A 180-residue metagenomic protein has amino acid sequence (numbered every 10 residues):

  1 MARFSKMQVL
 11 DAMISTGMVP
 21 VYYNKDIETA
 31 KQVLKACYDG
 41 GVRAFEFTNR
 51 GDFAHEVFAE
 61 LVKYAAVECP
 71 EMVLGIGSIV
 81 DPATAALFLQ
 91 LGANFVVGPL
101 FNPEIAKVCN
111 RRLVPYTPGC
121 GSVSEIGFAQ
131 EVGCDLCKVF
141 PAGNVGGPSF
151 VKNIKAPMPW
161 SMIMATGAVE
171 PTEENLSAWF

Functional and structural regions predicted by a protein language model:
M1-A83, L87-L91, W160: Conserved N-terminal beta1-alpha1 strand-loop-helix module at the mouth
V9-L10, G127, V139, S161: Domain-wide signal for the mature, well-folded portions of proteins, strongly enriched in nucleus-encoded organellar
V21-Y23, A44-D52, E71-V80, A93-F101 (+3 more regions): Catalytic beta/alpha-barrel core
E28, D52-E56, P82-A83, P103-E104 (+3 more regions): Short alpha-helical
L34, H55-V62, A85, A106 (+3 more regions): Generic structural signal for well-ordered alpha-helices, preferentially at hydrophobic/aromatic core positions
Y38-R43, L89-V96, N110-T117, E131-K138 (+2 more regions): Glycine-enriched alpha-helix->loop->beta-strand junction motifs that scaffold or abut catalytic
D81-L91, S124-G133, S149, E170-F180: Catalytic cores of alpha/beta
P103, L136-F180: Active-site/ligand-binding-proximal alpha/beta "capping" segment
